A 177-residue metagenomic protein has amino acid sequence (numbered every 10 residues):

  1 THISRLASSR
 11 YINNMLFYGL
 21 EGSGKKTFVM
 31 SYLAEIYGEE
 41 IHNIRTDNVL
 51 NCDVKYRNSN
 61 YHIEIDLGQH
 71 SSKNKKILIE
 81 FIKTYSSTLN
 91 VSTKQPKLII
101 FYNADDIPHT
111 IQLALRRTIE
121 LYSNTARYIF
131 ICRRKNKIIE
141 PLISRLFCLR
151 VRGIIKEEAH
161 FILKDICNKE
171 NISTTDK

Functional and structural regions predicted by a protein language model:
T1-L113, L121-F130, N136, E140-P141 (+3 more regions): P-loop/Walker A NTP-binding region and its immediately flanking N-terminal helices in P-loop NTPase folds
L149-R150: A structural signal for hydrophobic residues in beta-strands of small regulatory alpha/beta folds
